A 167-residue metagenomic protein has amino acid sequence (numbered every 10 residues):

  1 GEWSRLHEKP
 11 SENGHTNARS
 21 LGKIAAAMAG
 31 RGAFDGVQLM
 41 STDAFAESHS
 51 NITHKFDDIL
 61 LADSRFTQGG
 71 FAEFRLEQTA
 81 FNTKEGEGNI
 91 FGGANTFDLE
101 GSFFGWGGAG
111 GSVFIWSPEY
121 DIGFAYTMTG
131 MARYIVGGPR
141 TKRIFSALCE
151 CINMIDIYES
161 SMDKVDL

Functional and structural regions predicted by a protein language model:
G1-L167: Catalytic loop of the DD-peptidase/beta-lactamase superfamily, centered on the K-T-G motif and neighboring
